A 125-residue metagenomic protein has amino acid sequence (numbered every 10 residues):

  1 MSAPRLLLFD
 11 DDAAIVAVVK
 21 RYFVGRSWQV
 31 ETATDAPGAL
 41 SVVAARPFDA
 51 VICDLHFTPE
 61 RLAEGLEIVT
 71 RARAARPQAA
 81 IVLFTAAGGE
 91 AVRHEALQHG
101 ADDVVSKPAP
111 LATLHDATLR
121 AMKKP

Functional and structural regions predicted by a protein language model:
F9-D11: Acidic di-acidic motifs
A13-E31: Two-component/phosphorelay signaling modules centered on CheY-like receiver
T32-A50, T58, A74: Acidic, metal-coordinating helix/loop segments flanking the phosphotransfer/catalytic sites of two-component signaling
L62-P77: Short amphipathic alpha-helix used as the core "switch/output" element in two-component signaling
A63, E67, G88-V105: Alpha4 helix (beta4-alpha4-beta5 surface) of REC/receiver domains from two-component response regulators
A91, A109-T118: C-terminal output helix
L119-P125: The C-terminal output helix
